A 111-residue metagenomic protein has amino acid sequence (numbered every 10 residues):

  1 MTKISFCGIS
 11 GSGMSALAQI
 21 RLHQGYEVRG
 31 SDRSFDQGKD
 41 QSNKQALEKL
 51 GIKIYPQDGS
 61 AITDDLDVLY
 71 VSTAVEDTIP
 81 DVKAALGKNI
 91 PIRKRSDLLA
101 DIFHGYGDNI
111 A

Functional and structural regions predicted by a protein language model:
M1-L98: N-terminal leader/targeting and accessory segments in enzymes
F6, S96-A111: Walker A (P-loop) phosphate-binding motif
